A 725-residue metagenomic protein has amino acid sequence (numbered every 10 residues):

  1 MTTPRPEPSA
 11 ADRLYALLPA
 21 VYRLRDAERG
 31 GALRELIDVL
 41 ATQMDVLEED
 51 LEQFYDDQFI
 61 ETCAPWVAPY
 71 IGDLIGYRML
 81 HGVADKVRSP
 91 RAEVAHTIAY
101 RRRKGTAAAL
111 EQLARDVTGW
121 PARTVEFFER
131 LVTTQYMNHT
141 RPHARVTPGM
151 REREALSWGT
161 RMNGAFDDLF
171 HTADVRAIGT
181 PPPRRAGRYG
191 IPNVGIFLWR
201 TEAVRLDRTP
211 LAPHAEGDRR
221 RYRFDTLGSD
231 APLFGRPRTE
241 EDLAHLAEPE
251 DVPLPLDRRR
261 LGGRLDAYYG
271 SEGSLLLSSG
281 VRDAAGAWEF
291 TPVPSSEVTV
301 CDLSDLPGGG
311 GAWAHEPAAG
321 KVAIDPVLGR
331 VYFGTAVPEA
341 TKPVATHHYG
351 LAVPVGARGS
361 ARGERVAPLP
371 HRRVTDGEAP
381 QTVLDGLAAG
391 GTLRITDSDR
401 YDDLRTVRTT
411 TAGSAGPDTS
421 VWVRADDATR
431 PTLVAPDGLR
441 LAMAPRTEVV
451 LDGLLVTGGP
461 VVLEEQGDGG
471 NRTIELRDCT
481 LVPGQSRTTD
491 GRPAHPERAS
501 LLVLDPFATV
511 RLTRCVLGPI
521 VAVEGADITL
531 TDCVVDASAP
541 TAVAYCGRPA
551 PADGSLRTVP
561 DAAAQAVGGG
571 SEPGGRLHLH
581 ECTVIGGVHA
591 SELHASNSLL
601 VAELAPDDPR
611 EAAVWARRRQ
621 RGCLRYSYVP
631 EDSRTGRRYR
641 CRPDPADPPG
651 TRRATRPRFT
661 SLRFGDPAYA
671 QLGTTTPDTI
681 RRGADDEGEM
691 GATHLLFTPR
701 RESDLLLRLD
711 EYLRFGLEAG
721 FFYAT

Functional and structural regions predicted by a protein language model:
M1-L369: Compositionally biased, low-complexity/repeat regions
V94, T375-R440, L455-L463: N-terminal extracellular ligand-recognition/capping segment immediately after the signal peptide
P354-G386, G390: Right-handed parallel beta-helix/beta-solenoid
R362-V366, D426, R477-P506, R511-L512 (+3 more regions): Acidic/polar low-complexity surface segments
G391, T419-V421, T429-P431, D437-L439 (+15 more regions): The right-handed parallel beta-helix/beta-solenoid scaffold, focusing on the short coil/turn and N-cap positions
T396, V407, R424-D426, V434-P436 (+17 more regions): Feature marks extracellular polysaccharide-active and adherence modules
I528-T660: Predominantly extracellular beta-rich ligand-binding scaffolds that present long acidic/polar faces for carbohydrate
S633, R638-T725: Extracellular/surface-exposed low-complexity segments
